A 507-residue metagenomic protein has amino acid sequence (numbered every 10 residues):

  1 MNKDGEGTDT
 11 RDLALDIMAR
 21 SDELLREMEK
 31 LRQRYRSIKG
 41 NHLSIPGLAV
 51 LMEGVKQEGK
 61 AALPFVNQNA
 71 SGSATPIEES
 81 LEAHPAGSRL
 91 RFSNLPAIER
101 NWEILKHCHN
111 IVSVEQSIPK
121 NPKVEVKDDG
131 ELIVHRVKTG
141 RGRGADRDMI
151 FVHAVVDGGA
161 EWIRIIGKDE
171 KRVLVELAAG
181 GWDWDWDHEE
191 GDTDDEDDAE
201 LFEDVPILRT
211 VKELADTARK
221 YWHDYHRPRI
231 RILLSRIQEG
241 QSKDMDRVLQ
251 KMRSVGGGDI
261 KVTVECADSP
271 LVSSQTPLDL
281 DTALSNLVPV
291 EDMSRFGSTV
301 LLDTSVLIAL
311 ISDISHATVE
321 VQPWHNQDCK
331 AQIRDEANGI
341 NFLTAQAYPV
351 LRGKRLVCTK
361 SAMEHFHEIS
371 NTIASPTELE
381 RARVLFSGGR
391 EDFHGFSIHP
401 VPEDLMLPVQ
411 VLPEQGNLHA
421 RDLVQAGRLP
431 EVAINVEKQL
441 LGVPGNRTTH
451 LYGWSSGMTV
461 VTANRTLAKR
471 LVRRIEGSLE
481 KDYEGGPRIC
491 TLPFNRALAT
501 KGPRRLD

Functional and structural regions predicted by a protein language model:
N2-M458, A463-D507: Active-site-proximal, substrate-binding regions of enzyme catalytic domains and RNA-binding/basic surfaces
